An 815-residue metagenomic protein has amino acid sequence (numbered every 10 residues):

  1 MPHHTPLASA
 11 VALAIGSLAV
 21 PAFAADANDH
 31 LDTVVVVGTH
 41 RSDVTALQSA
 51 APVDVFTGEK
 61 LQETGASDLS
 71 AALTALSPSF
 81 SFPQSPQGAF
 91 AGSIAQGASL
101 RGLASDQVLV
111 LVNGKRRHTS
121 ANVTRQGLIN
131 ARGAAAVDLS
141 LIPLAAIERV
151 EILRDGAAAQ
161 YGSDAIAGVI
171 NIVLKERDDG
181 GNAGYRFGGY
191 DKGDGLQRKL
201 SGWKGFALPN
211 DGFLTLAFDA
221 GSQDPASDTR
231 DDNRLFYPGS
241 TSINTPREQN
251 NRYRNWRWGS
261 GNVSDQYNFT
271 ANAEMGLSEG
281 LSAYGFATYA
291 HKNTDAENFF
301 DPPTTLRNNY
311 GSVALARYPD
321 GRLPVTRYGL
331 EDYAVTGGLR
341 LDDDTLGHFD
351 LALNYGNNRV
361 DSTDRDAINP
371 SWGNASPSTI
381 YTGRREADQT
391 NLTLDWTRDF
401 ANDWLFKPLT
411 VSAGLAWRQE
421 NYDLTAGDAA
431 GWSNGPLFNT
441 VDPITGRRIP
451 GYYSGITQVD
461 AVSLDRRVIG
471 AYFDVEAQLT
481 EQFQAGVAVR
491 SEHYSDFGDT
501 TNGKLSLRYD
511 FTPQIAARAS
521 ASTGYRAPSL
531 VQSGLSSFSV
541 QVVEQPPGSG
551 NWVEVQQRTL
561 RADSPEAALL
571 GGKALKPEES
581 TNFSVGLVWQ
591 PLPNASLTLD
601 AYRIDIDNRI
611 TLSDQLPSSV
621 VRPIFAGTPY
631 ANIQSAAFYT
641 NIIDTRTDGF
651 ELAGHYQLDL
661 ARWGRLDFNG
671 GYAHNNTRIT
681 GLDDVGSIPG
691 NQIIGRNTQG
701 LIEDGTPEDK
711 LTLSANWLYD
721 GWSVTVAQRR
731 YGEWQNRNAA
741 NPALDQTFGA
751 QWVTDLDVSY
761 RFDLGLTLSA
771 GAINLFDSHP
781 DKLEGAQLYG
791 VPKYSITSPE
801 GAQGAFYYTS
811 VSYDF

Functional and structural regions predicted by a protein language model:
T33-T64, A121-R132: N-terminal periplasmic "start-of-domain" segments of outer-membrane beta-barrel proteins
L69-L76, A98, L111, V137-S140 (+3 more regions): N-terminal periplasmic accessory domains that precede and gate Gram-negative outer-membrane beta-barrel machines
T74-A121: Extracytoplasmic beta-strand/coil segments of soluble accessory domains associated with Gram-negative outer-membrane
K115-R154, G202: Short acidic/polar hinge/loop motifs at secondary-structure boundaries that mediate gating or recognition
S120, N676-T677, Q728-R737, S759-F815: C-terminal beta-signal and adjacent terminal beta-strands/loops of Gram-negative outer-membrane beta-barrel proteins
D179-N182, K192-N298, P302-D320, P324-D344 (+1 more regions): Transmembrane beta-barrel wall of Gram-negative outer-membrane proteins
A314-A316, R322-V335, D344, Y355 (+3 more regions): Outer-membrane beta-barrel transmembrane domain signature of Gram-negative proteins, especially the mid-to-C-terminal
A413, Q590, S596, D600-N738: Gram-negative outer-membrane beta-barrel transporters
